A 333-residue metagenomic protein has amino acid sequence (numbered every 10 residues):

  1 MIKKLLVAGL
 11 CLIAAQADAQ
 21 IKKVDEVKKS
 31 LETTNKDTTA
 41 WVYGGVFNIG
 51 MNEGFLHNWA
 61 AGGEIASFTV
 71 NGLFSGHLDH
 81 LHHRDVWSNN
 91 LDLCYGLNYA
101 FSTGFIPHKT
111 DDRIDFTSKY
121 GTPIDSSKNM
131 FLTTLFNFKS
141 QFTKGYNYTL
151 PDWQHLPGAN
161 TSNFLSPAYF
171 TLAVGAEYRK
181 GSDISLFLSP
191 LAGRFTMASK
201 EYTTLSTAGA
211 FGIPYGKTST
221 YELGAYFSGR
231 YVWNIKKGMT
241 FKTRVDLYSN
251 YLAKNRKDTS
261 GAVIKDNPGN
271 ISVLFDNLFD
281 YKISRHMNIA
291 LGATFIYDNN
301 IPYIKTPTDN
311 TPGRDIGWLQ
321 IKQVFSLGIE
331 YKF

Functional and structural regions predicted by a protein language model:
Q16-V46: Sec-dependent signal peptide cleavage junction
G45, I49-M51, G72-H80, F116-T122 (+7 more regions): Residues on the lipid-exposed face of transmembrane beta-strands in outer-membrane beta-barrel proteins
G45-F47, N89-L91, L132-F136, V174 (+3 more regions): Membrane-embedded beta-strand positions of outer-membrane beta-barrel proteins
I49-H57, H82-R84, L93-Y99, T122 (+6 more regions): Transmembrane beta-strands of outer-membrane beta-barrel pores
W59-E64, Y99-P107, H155-S162, A210-K217 (+2 more regions): Extracellular loop and loop/strand-boundary signature of outer-membrane beta-barrel proteins
D85-W87, S127-F131, D183-L186, G238-F241 (+1 more regions): Repeated loop/turn-to-beta-strand initiation elements of outer-membrane beta-barrel proteins
K109-G224, S228: Outer-membrane pore/translocation modules
L319-F333: Outer-membrane beta-barrel "beta-signal"
